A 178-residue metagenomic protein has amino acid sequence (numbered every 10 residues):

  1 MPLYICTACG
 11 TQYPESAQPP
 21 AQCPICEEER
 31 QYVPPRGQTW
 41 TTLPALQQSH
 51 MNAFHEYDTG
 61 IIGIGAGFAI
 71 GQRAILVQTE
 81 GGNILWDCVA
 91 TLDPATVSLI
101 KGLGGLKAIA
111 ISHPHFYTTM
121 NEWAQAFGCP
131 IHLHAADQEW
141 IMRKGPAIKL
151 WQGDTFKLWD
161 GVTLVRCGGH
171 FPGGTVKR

Functional and structural regions predicted by a protein language model:
L3, G10-Q12, S16-P20: Residues immediately within or flanking Cys/His clusters that coordinate Zn2+ in small zinc-binding modules
I5-A8, E28, P35, L46-A108 (+3 more regions): Catalytic core of the metallo-beta-lactamase
P19-R30: Cysteine-rich micro-motifs
G37-W40: N-terminal low-complexity acidic/Ser/Pro-rich tracts
C88-A90, P114, L133-A135: Short, structured patches in soluble enzyme cores that scaffold and shape functional sites
K107-F116: Metallo-beta-lactamase
T118, H132-L133, Q138-R143: Conserved nucleotide-cofactor-binding alpha/beta core module
G128-A136, K149-W151: Short hydrophobic/aromatic-enriched beta-strand-loop microsegments
